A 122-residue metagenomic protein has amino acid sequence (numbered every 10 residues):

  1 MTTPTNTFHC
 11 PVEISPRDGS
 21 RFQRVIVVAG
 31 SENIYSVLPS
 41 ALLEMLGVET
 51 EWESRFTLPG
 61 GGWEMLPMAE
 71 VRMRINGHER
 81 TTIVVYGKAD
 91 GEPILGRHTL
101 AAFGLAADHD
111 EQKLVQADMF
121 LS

Functional and structural regions predicted by a protein language model:
M1-S122: Pepsin/retropepsin-fold aspartyl endopeptidases
